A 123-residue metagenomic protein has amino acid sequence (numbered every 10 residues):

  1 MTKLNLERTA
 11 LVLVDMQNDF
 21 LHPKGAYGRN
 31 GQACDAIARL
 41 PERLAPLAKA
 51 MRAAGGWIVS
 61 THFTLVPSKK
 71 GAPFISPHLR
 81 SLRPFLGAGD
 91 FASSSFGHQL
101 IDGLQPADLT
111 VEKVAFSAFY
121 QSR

Functional and structural regions predicted by a protein language model:
M1-A107: Active-site acidic carboxylates
Q105, L109-R123: Glycine-rich oxoanion-binding loops at beta->alpha junctions
